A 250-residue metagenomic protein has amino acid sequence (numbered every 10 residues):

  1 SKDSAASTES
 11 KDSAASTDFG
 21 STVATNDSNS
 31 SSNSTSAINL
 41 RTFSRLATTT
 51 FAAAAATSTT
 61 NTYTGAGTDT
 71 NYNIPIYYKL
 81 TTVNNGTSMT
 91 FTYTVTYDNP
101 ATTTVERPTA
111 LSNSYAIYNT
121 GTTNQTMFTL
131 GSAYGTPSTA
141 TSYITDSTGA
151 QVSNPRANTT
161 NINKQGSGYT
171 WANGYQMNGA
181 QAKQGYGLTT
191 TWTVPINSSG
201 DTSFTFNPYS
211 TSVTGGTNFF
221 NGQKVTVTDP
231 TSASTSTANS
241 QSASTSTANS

Functional and structural regions predicted by a protein language model:
S1-S250: Intrinsically disordered, low-complexity segments of exported/surface proteins
